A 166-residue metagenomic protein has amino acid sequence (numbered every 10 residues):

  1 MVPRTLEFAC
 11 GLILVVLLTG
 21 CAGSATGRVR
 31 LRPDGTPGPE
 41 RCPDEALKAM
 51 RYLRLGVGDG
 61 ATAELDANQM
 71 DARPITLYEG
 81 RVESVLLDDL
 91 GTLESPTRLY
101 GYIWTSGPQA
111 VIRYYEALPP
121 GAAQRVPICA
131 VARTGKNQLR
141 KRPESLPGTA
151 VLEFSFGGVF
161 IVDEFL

Functional and structural regions predicted by a protein language model:
M1-C10: Bacterial N-terminal signal peptides that target proteins for export
L17-G20: C-terminal motif of bacterial Sec signal peptides marking the signal peptidase cleavage site
A22-T26: Bacterial signal peptide processing site
R28-L31: Polar/acidic, low-complexity leader/linker segments enriched in S/T/G and N/D
P33-L166: Contiguous beta-sheet cores, especially beta-hairpins with glycine/small-residue-rich turns and Gly-(small hydrophobic)
